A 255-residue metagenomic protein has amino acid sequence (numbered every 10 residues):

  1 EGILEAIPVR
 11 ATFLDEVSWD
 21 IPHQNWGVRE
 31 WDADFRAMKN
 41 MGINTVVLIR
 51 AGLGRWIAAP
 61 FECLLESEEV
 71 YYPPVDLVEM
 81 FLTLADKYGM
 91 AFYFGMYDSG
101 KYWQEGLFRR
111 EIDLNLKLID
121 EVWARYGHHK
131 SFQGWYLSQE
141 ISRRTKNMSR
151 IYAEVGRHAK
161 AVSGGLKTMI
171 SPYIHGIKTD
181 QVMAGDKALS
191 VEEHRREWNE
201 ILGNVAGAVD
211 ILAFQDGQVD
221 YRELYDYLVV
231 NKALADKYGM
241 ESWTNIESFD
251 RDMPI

Functional and structural regions predicted by a protein language model:
E1-I255: Glycan-processing catalytic domains of CAZymes
